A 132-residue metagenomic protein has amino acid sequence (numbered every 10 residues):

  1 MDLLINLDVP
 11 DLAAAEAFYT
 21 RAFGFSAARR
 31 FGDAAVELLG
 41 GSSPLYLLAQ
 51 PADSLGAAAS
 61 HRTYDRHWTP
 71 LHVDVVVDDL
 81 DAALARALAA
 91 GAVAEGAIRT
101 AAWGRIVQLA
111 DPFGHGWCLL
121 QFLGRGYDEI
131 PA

Functional and structural regions predicted by a protein language model:
M1-L4, S26-D74, L84-A110, Q121-A132: Vicinal oxygen chelate
P10, V93, F113: Adenine-nucleotide cofactor-binding loop residues
A14, L80-L84: Short, conserved charged micro-motifs
A15-T20, A87, G114: Conserved active-site tyrosine of GNAT-family acetyltransferases
G116-L119: Short glycine-/small-residue motifs
